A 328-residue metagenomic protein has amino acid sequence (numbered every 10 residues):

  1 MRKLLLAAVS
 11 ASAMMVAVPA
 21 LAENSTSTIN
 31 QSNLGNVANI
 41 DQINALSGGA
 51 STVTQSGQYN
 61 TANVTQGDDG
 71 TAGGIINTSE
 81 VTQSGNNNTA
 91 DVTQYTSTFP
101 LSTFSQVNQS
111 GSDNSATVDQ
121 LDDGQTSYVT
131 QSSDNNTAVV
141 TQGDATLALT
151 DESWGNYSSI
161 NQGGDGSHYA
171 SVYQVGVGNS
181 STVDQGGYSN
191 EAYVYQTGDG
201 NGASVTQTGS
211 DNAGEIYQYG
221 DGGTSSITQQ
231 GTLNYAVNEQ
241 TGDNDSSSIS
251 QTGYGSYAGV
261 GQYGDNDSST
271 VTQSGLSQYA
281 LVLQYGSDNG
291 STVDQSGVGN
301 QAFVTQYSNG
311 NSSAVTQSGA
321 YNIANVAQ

Functional and structural regions predicted by a protein language model:
M1-A8: Bacterial Sec-dependent N-terminal signal peptides
A11-S12, S318: Repetitive helical segments and hydrophobic/amphipathic motifs
A22-Q328: Low-complexity repeat regions of mature extracellularly deployed or surface/particle-associated proteins
